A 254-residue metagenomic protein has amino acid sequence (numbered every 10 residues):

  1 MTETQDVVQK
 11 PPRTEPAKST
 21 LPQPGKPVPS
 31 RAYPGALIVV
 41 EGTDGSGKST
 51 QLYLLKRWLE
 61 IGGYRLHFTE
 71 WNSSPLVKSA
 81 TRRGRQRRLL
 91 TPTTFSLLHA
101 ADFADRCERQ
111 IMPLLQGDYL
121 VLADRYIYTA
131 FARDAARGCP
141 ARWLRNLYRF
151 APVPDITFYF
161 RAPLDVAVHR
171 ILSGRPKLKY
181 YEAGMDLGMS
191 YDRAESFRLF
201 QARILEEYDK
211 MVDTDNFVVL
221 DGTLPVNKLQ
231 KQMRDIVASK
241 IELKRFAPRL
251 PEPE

Functional and structural regions predicted by a protein language model:
T2-R31, K56, L172-E254: NTP-dependent small-molecule kinase module
S30-R57: Walker A (P-loop) phosphate-binding motif
L37-V40, L120, T157: Hydrophobic "anchor" residues on beta-strands that sit immediately upstream of conserved functional sites
E60-P152: ATP-dependent small-molecule kinase phosphotransfer cores that center on conserved nucleotide phosphate-binding segments
T69, F160, L220: Hydrophobic residues at beta-strand termini and immediately following loops that shape nucleotide-binding pockets
S73-P75, I127-Y128, A162-V168, P225-V226: Conserved nucleotide-binding/hydrolysis micro-motifs of P-loop NTPases
A130-R203: A glycine- and Lys/Arg-enriched "phosphate-lid" helix/loop adjacent to the NTP-binding pocket of small-molecule kinases
